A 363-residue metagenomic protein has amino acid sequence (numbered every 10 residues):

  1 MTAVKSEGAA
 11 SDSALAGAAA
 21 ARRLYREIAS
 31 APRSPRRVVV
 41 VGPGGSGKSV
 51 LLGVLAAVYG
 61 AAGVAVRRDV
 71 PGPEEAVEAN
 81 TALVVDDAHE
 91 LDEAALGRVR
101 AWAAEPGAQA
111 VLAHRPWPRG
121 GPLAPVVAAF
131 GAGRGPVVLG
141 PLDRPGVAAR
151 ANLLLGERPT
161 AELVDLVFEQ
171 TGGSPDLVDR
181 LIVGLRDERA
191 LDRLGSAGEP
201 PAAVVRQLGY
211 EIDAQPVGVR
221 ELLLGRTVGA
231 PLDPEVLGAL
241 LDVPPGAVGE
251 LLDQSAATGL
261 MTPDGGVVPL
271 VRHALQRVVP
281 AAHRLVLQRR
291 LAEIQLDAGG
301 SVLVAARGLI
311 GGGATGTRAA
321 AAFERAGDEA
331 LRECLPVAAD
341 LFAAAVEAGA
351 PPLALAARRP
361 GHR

Functional and structural regions predicted by a protein language model:
D12-I28: N-terminal pre-P-loop "Q-motif" helix
I28-P35: Phosphate-binding P-loop
A29, A104-V111, W117-T171, I182-V204 (+3 more regions): Helix-loop-helix "sensor" segment of P-loop NTPases
P35-R37, P263, R284-R363: Extended alpha-helical scaffolding segments used for macromolecular assembly and cargo binding
R36-L51: Walker A/P-loop nucleotide-binding motif
K48-A65, L252: P-loop NTPase Walker A phosphate-binding motif
L51, P200-V205, V228-E235, P245-E293: Short capping/hinge segments at domain boundaries that bridge a core fold to an adjacent linker or tail
V70-L96, A113-P116: Conserved P-loop NTPase "ATPase switch" module shared by AAA+ and STAND
